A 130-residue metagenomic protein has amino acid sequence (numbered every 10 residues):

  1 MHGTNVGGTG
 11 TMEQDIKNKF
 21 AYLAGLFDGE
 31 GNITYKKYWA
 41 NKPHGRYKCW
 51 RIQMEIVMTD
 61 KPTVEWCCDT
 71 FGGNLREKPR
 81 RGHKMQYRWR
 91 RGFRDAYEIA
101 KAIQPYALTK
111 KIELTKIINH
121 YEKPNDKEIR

Functional and structural regions predicted by a protein language model:
M1-R130: Internal intein/HINT superfamily modules and their associated LAGLIDADG
